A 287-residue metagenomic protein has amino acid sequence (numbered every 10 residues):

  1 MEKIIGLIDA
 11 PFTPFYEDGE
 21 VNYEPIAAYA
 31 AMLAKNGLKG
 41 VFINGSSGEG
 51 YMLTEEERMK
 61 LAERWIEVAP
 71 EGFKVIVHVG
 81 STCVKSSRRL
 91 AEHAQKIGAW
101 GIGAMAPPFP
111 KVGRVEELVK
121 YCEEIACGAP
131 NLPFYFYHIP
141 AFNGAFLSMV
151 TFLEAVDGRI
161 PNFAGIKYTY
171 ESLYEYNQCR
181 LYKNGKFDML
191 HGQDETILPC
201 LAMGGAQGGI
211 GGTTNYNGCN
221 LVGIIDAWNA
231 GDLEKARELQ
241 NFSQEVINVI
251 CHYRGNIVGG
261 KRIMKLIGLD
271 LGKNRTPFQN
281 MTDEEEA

Functional and structural regions predicted by a protein language model:
E2-A145: Active-site beta->alpha loop and helix N-cap motifs at the rims of alpha/beta catalytic domains
I5, K39, N44-S47, V79 (+6 more regions): Short glycine-rich loop/turn motifs that provide flexible caps or phosphate-binding loops at active sites
I8-F12, N36, G205, N217-A287: C-terminal alpha-helical cap/extension of soluble enzyme domains
I26, R58, A62, S87 (+5 more regions): A general structural signal for well-ordered alpha-helical segments in protein cores
E49-G50, P110-K111, S172, L198 (+2 more regions): Short secondary-structure capping/turn micro-motifs that flank functional sites
A126-L132, I139-Q244, V249-H252: Catalytic alpha/beta core domains of metabolic enzymes, predominantly
